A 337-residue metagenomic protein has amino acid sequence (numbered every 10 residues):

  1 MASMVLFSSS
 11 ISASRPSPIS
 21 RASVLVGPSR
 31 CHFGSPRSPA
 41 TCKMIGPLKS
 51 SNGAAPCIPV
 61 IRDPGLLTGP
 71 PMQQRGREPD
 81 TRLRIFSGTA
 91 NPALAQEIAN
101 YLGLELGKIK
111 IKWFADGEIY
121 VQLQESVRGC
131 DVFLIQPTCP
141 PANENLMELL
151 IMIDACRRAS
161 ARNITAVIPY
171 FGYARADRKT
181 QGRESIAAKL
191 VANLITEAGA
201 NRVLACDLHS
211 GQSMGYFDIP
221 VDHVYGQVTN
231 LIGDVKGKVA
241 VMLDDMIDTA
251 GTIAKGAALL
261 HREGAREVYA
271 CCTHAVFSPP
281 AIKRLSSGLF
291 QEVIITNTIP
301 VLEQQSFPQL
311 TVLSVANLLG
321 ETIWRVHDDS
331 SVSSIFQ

Functional and structural regions predicted by a protein language model:
M1-Q337: PRPP-associated nucleotide enzymes
